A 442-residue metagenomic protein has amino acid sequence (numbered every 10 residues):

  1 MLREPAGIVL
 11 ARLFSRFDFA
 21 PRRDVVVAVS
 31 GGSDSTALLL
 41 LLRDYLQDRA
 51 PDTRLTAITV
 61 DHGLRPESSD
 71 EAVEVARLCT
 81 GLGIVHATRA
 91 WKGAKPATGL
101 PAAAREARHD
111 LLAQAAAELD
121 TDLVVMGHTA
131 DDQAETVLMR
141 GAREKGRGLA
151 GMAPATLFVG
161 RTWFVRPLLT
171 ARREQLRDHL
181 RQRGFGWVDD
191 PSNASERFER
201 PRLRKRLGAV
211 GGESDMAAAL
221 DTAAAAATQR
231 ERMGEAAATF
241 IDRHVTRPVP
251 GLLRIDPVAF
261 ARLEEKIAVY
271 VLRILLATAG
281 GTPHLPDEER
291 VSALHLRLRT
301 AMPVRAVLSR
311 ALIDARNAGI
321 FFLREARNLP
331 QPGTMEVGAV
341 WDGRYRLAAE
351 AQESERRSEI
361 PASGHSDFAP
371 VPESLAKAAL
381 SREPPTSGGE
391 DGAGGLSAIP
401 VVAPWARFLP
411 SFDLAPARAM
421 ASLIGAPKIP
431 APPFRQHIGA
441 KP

Functional and structural regions predicted by a protein language model:
M1-A209: Core alpha/beta nucleotide-donor-binding catalytic domains of modification enzymes
P5-A11, S15-S33, T56, W91 (+3 more regions): AMP-forming adenylation/ATP pyrophosphatase catalytic core
L119-Q133, L220-I241: Electropositive, surface-exposed helix/loop patches at the edges of structured domains that serve as adaptable
M126, P191, S195, A218 (+2 more regions): Short, surface-exposed helix-loop/turn micro-motifs enriched in polar/charged residues
Q133, A218, I267-V271: Residue-level detector of well-ordered alpha-helical segments, enriched for hydrophobic/aromatic packing positions
N193-P201, A217-A227: Internal, active-site/partner-interface "lid" segment
V210-A218: Inter-helical turn/loop segments and adjacent helix faces that build the functional surface of alpha-helical bundle
